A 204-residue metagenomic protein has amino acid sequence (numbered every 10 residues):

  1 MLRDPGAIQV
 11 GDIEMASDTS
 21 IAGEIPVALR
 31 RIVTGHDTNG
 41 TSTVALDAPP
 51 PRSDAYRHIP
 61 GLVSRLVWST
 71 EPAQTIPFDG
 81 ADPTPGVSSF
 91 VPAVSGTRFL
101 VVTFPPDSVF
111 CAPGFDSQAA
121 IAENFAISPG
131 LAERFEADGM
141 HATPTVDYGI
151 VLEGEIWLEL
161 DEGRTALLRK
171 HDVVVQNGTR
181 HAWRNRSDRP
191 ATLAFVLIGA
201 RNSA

Functional and structural regions predicted by a protein language model:
R3-D82: N-terminal leader/capping segments at the start of a protein or of a new domain
P49, L100-T143, N177-R180: Conserved short histidine dyad/triad with adjacent acidic residue
L66, P72-F90, L100-T103, C111-G114 (+1 more regions): Terminal, intrinsically disordered low-complexity segments enriched in charged/polar and proline residues
T103-P106, H141-L158, G199: Short, conserved beta-strand element in jelly-roll/cupin
D147-Y148, V173-A182, D188-A204: A short hydrophobic beta-strand segment most commonly corresponding to one strand of the jelly-roll/cupin
E155-W157, R164, G178-W183: Histidine-centered metal-chelating micro-motifs
E162-G178: Short acidic-glycine-tyrosine-enriched beta hairpin
